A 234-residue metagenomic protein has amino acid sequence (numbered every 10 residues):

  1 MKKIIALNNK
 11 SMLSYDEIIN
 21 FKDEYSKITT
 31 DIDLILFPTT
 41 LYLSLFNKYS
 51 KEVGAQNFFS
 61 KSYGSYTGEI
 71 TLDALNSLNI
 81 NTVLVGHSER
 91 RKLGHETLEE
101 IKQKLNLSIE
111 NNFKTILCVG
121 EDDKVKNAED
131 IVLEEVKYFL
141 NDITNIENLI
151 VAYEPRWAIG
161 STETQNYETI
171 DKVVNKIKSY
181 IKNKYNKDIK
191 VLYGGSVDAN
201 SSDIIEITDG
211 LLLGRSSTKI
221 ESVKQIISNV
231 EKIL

Functional and structural regions predicted by a protein language model:
M1-L234: Active-site loop-to-helix "anion-binding N-cap" substructures in soluble metabolic enzymes
